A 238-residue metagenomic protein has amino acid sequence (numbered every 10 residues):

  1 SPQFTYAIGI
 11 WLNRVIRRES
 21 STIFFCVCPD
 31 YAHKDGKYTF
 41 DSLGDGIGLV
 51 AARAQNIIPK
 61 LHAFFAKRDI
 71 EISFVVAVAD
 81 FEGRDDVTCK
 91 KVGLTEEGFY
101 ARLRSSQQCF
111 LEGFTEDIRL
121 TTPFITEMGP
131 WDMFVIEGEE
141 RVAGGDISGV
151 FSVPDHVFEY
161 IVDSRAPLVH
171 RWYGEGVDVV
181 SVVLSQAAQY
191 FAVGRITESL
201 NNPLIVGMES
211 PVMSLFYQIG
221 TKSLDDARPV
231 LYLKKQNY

Functional and structural regions predicted by a protein language model:
S1-V50: N-terminal regions that are enriched for targeting/export leaders and immediately downstream pro/stem segments
R18, L49, F64-R68, S164 (+1 more regions): Surface-exposed polar/charged interaction patches
R18-F24, K67-F74: A general structural motif
L43-R68: Histidine-anchored nucleotide/phosphate-binding helix
V75, A79-A227, L231: A substrate-binding/cap region within the structured catalytic cores of diverse enzymes
L233-N237: N-terminal flanking helix/linker immediately upstream of nucleotide/cofactor-binding cores
